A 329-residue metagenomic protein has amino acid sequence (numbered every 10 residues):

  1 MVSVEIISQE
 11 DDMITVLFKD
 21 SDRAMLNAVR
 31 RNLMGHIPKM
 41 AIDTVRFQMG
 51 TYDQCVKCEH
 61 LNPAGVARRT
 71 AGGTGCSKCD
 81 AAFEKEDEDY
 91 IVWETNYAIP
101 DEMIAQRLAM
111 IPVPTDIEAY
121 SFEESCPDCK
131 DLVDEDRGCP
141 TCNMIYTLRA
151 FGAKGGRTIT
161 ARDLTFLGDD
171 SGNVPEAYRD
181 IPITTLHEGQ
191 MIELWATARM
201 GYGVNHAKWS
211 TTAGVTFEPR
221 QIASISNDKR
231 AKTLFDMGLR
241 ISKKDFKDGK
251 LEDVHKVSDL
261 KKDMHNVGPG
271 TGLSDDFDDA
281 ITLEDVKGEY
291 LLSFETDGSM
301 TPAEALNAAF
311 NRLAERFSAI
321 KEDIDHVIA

Functional and structural regions predicted by a protein language model:
M1-E59, R68, G72-A329: Protein-protein interaction/assembly regions in multi-subunit complexes
